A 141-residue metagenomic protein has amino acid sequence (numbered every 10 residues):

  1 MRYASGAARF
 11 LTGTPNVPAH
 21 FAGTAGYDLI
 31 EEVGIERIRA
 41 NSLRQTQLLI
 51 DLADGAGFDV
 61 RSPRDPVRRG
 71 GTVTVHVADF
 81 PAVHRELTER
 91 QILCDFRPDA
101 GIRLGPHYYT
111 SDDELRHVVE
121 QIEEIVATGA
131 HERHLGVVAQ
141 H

Functional and structural regions predicted by a protein language model:
M1-H141: Pyridoxal 5′-phosphate
